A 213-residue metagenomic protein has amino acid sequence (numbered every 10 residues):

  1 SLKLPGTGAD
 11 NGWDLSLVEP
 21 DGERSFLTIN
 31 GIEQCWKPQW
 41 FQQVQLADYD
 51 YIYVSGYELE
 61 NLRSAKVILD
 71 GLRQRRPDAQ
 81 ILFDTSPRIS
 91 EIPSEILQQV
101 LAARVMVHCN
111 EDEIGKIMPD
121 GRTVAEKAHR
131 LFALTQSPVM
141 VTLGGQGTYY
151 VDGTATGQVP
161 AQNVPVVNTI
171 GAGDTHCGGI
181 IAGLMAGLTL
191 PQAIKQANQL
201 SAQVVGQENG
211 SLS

Functional and structural regions predicted by a protein language model:
L2-G6, V18-Q158: Ribokinase/PfkB-type carbohydrate-kinase core domain
A9-N11: Short acidic/glycine-enriched loop/turn segments that link adjacent beta-strands
Q74, D120-S213: Conserved phosphate-binding/catalytic region of the ribokinase-like
